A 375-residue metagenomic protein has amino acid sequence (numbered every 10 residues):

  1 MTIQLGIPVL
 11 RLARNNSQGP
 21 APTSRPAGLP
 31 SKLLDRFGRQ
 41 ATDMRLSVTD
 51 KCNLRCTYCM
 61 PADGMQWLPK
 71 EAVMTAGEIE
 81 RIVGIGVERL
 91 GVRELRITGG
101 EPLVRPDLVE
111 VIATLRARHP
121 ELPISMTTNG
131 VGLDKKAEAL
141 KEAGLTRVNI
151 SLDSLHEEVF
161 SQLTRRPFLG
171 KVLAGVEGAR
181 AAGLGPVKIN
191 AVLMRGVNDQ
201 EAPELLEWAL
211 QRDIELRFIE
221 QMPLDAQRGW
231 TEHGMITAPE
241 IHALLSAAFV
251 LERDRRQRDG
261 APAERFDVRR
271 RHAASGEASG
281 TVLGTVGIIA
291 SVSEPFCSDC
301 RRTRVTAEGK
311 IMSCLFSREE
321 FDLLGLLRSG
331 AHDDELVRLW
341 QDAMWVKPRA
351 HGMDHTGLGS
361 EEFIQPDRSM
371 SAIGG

Functional and structural regions predicted by a protein language model:
M1-L34, A274-G284, S293-G375: Radical SAM enzyme core and accessory elements
I3-L12, P20-G99, L103-P123: Conserved alpha-helical substructure of the radical SAM core
L5, L10-R11, E158-S161, R166-V286 (+1 more regions): Radical SAM enzyme [4Fe-4S]-AdoMet core and its adjacent flexible, acidic and glycine-rich loops/tails across
L46, A76, R166-L169, D199 (+3 more regions): Electropositive phosphate-/nucleotide-binding environments in soluble metabolic enzymes
L54, E157-E158, P295, F321: Glycine-centered loop/turn positions within well-structured domains that cap or flank conserved ligand/cofactor-binding
R55, C59, R105, E158 (+3 more regions): Residues that scaffold the ATP/ADP-binding catalytic core of kinase and kinase-like folds
D63-W67, L155-E157, P223-A226, F321: A short, flexible beta-alpha/helix-coil linker loop
A76, E80-I97, E101, R105-I219: Radical SAM/AdoMet-radical enzyme domain recognition
